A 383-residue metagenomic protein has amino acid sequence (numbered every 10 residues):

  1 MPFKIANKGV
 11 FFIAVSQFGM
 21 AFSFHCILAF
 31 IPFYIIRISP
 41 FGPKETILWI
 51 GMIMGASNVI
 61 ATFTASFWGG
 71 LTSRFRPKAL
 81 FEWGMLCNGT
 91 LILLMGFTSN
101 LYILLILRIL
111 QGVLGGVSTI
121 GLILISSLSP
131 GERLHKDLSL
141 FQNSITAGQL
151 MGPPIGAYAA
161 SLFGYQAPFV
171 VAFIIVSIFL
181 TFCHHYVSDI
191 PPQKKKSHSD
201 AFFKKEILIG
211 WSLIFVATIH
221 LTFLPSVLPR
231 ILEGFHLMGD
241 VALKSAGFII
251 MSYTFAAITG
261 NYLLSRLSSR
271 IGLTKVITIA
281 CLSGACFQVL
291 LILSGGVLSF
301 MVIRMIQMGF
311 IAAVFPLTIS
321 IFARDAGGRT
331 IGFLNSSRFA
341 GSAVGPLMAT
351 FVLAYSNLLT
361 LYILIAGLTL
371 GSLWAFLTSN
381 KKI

Functional and structural regions predicted by a protein language model:
S16, L91, Y102-L110, F287 (+1 more regions): Paired small-residue
F30-I47, S226-K244: Short amphipathic helix-loop junctions that connect adjacent transmembrane helices in Major Facilitator Superfamily/SLC
N58-S66, G116, Q149-L150, T254-Y262 (+1 more regions): Residue-level signature of mid-helix packing/kink "hotspots" within the transmembrane helices of 12-pass Major
F63-M95: Conserved MFS/SLC helix-loop-helix module at the cytosolic interface between two early adjacent transmembrane helices
T64-R76, T259-G272, L353: Helix-to-loop junctions at the C-terminal end of transmembrane segments in multipass secondary transporters
R76, F97-S99, L293-G295: Helix-breaking motifs and short loop linkers at transmembrane-helix boundaries and internal kinks in secondary membrane
V117-S129, A312-A326: Intracellular juxtamembrane helix-capping segments at the cytosolic ends of symmetry-related transmembrane helices
T274-T318: C-terminal transmembrane helical hairpin of 12-TM major facilitator-type secondary transporters
